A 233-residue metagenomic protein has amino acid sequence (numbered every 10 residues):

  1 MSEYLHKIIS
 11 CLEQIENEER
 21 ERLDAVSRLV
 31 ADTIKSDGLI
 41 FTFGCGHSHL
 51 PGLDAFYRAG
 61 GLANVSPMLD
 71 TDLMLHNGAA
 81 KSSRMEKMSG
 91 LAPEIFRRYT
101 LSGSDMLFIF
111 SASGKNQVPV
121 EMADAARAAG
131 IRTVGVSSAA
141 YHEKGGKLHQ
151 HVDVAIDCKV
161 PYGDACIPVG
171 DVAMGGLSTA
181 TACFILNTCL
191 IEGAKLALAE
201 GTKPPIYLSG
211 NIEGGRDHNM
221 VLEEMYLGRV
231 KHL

Functional and structural regions predicted by a protein language model:
M1-E18: Generic N-terminal amphipathic, Lys/Arg-enriched alpha-helix
C11, E18, S36-D37, H151: Structured helix-beta-strand junction loops
I15-E16, I34, A197-L198: Hydrophobic residues in alpha-helical segments
E18-T33: A short, well-structured juxtamembrane/interface segment
E19-R22, R127, K203: Residue-level recognition of alpha-helical structural elements
K35, F41-I191: Glycine-rich phosphate-binding loops that contact phosphosugars or nucleotide phosphates
G170-V172, L177-L233: YjeF_N-associated NAD(P)HX repair module
